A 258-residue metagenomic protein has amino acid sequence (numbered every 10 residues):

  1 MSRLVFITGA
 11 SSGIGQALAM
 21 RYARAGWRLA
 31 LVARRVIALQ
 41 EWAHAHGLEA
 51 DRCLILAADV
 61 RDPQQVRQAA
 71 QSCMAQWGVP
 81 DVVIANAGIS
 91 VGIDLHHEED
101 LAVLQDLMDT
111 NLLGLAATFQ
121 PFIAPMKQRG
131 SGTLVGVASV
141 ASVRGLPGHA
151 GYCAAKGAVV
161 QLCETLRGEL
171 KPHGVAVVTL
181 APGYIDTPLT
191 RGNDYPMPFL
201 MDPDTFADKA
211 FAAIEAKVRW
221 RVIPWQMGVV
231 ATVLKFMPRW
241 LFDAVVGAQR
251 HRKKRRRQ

Functional and structural regions predicted by a protein language model:
S11-S12: Conserved glycine-rich cofactor-binding loop
A25-W42: Conserved glycine-rich Rossmann-like NAD(P)H-binding loop of the short-chain dehydrogenase/reductase
A57-Q68, L101: The beta1-alpha1 cofactor-binding region of Rossmann-like NAD(H)/NADP(H)-dependent oxidoreductases
S90-Q105, G148: Conserved mid-core segment of classical short-chain dehydrogenase/reductases
F119, A155: Active-site helix of classical SDR
S139: Residue(s) in the substrate-gating loop at a strand-loop-helix junction that position the organic substrate next
T179, Y195-A231: C-terminal helical subdomain
